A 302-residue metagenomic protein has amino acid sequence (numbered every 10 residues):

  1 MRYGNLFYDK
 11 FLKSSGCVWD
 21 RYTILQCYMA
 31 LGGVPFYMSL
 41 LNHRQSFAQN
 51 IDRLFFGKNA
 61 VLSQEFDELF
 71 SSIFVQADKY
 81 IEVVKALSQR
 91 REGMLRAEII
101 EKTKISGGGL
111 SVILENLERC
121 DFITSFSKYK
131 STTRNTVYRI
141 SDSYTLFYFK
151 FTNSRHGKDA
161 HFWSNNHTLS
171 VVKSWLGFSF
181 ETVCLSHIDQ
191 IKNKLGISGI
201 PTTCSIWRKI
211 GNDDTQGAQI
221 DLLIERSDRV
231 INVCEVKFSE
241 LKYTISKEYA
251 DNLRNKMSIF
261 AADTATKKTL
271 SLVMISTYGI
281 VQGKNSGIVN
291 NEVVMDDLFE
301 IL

Functional and structural regions predicted by a protein language model:
M1-T23: Conserved small helical "lid"/interfacial subdomain of P-loop NTPases
S15-L69: Amphipathic alpha-helical "lid/sensor" segments that cap RecA-like P-loop NTPase cores
V75-E92: Short amphipathic alpha-helical interface segments
R90-K102: Short acidic, hydrophobic short linear motifs in intrinsically disordered regions
T103-C120: Short amphipathic alpha-helical interaction segments
E118-Y129: A short, conserved structural fragment
Y129, T136-L302: A cross-kingdom feature that marks ATP-driven nucleic-acid transaction machinery
